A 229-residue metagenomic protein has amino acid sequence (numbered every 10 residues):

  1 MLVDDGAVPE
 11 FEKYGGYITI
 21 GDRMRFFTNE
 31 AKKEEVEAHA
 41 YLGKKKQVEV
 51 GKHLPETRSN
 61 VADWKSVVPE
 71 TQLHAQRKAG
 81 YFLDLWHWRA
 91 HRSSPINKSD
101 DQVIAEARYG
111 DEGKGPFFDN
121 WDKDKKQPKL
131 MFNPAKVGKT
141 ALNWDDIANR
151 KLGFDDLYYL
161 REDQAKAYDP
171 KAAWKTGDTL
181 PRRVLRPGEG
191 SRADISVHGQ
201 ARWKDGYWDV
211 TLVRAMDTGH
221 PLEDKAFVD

Functional and structural regions predicted by a protein language model:
M1-D229: Structural preference for beta-rich elements and adjacent junctions enriched in aromatics
